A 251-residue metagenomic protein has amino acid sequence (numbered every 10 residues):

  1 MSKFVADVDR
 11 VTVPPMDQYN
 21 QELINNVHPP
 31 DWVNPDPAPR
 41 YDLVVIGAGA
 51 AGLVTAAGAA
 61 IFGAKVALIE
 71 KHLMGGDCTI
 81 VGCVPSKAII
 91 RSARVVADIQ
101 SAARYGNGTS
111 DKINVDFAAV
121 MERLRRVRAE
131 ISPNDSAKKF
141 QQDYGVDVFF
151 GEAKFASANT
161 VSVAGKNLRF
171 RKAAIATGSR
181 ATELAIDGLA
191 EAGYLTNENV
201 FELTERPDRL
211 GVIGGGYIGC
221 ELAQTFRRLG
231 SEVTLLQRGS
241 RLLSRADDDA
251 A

Functional and structural regions predicted by a protein language model:
S2-Y41, A57-A64, I69-R206, G239-L243 (+1 more regions): Glycine-rich flavin
R40-L68, G211, G219-R228: N-terminal Rossmann-like FAD-binding beta1-loop-alpha1 element of flavoenzymes
V45-A48, L53, S136-Q141, L195 (+1 more regions): Solvent-exposed, well-ordered amphipathic alpha-helical segments that flank/support binding or catalytic loops
G47, R128-A129, G214, A246: Residues that cap or flank secondary-structure elements
G49, E152-K154, G216: Conserved acidic residues
G52, N134, G219, D248-A251: Generic non-transmembrane alpha-helix signal with a bias for helix starts/N-cap capping motifs
T204-A246: Rossmann-like NAD(P)H-binding beta-loop-alpha module
